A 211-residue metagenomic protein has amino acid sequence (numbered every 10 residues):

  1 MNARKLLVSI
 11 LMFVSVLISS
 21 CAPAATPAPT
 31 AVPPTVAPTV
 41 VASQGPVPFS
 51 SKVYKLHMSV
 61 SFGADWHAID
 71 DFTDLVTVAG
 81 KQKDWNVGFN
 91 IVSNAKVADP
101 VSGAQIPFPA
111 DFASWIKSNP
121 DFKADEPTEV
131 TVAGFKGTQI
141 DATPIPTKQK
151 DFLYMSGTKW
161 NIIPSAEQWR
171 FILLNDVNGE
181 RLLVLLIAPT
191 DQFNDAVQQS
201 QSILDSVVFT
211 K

Functional and structural regions predicted by a protein language model:
A3-N94, T128, F135, I163-A166 (+1 more regions): N-terminal targeting sequences that direct proteins away from the cytosol to non-cytosolic compartments
C21, K96-P100, K148-D151: Functionally engaged cysteine thiol sites
S93-P109, P120-F122: Structured domain cores in non-transmembrane regions
A104-F112, D195-Q199: Short amphipathic alpha-helical segments
A110-L174: Signature of long, low-cysteine stretches enriched in small and polar/charged residues
